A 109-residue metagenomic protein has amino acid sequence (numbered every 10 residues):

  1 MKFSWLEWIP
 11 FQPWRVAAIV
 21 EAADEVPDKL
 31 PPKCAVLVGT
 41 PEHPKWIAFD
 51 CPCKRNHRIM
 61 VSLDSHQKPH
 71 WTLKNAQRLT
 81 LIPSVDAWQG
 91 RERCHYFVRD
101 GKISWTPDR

Functional and structural regions predicted by a protein language model:
M1-A48, R55-R109: Replace "small metal-dependent catalytic modules" with "small catalytic or cofactor-binding modules
